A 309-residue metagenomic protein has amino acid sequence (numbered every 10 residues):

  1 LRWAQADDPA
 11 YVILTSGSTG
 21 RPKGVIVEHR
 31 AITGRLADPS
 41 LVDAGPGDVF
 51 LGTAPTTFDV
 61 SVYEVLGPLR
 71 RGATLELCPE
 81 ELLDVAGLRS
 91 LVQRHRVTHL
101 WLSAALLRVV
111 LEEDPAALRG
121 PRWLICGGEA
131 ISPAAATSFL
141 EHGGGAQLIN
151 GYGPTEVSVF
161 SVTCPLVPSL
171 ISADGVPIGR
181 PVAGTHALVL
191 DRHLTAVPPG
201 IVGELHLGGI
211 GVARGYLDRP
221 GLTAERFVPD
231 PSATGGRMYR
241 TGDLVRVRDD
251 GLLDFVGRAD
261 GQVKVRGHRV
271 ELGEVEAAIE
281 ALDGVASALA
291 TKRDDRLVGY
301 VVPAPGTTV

Functional and structural regions predicted by a protein language model:
L1, L36, A86-R89, P115 (+1 more regions): Short hydrophobic/charged patches on amphipathic alpha-helices used for structural packing and interfaces
L1-L14, A44-F50, T56, A183-T185: Conserved pre-ATP/AMP-binding loop-to-beta segment of ANL
L1-R2, I32, Q147-N150, P165-V309: AMP-dependent adenylate-forming
P9, H29, T56, S61 (+14 more regions): Generic structural signal for small/hydrophobic residues in well-ordered secondary structure, especially within
V12-V25: Conserved adenylation A10 loop of the ANL superfamily
K23-L51, D59-T98: Conserved AMP-binding/adenylation subdomain of ANL enzymes
R70-A73, V97-W101, L111-P177, H186: Gly/Ser/Thr-rich phosphate-binding loop
